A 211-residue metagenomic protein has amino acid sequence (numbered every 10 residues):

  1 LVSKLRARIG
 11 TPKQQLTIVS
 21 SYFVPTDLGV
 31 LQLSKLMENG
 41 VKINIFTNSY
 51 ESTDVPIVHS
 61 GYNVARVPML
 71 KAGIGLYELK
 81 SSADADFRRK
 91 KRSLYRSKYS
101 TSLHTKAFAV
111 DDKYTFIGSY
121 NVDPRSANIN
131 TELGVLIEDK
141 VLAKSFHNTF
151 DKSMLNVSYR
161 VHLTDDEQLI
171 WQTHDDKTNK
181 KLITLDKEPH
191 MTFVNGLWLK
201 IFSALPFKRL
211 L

Functional and structural regions predicted by a protein language model:
L1-K4, R8, S21, P25-L28: Short, contiguous, pocket-lining structural segments that sit at or immediately flank catalytic/ligand-binding sites
V2-Q15, K35-N39: Glycine-rich phosphate/diphosphate-binding loops that line cofactor/substrate pockets in enzymes
L16-S20: Short catalytic-loop micro-motif centered on adjacent basic/acidic residues
Y22-L211: PLD/PLD-like phosphodiesterase catalytic module centered on the HKD motif
